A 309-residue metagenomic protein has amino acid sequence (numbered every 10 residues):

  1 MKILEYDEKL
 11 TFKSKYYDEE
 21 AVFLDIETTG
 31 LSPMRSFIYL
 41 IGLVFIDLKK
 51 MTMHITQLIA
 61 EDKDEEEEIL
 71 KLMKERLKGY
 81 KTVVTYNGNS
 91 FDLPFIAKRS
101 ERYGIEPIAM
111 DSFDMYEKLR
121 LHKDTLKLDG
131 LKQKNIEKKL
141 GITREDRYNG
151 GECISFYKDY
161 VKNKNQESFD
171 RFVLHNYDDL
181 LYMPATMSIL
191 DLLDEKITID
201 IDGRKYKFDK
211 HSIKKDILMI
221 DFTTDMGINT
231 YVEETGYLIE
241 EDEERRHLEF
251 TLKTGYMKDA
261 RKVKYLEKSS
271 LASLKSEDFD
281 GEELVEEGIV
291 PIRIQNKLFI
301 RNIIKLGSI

Functional and structural regions predicted by a protein language model:
M1-L24, T29-S36, L48-I309: DEDD superfamily 3′-5′ metal-dependent exonuclease/proofreading module
I41-L43: Short beta-strand scaffold segments in enzyme catalytic cores
